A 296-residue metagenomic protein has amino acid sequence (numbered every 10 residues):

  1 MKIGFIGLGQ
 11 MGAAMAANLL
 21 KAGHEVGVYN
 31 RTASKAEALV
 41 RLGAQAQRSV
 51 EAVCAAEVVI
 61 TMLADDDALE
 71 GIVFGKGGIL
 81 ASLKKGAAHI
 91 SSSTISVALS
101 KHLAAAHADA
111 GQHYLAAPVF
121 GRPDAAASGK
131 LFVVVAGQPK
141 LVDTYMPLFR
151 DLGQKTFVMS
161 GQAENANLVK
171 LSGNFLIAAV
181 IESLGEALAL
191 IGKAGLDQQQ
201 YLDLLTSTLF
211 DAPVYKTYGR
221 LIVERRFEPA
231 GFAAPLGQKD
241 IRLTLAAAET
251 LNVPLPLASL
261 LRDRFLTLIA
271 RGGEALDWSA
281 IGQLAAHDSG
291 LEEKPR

Functional and structural regions predicted by a protein language model:
M1-M62, A87, P123, K155: NAD(P)+-binding Rossmann beta1-loop-alpha1 motif at the extreme N-terminus of oxidoreductases
M15-A16, K35, L103, L148 (+1 more regions): Hydrophobic residues within alpha-helices that form the first helical element adjacent to the glycine-rich loop
V26, A46, Y114-L115, T156 (+2 more regions): Hydrophobic beta-strand scaffold residues
V50-H113: Rossmann-fold NAD(P) dinucleotide-binding segment
T94-F175: Rossmann-fold dinucleotide-binding core
N165-S289: Helical "substrate-binding/catalytic lid" subdomain of Rossmann-like NAD(P)-dependent dehydrogenases/reductases
